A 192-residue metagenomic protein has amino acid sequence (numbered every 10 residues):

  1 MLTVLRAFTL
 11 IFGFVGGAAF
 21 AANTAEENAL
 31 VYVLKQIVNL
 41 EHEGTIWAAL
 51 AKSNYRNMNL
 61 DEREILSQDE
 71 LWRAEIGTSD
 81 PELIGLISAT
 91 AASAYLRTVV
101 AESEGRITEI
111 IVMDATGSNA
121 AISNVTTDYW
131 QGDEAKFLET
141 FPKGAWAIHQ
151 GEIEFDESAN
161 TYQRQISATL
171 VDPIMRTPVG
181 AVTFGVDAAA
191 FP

Functional and structural regions predicted by a protein language model:
L2-L10: Sec-dependent signal peptide recognition, specifically the positively charged N-region followed immediately by
A21-L83, G105-R106: Juxtamembrane extracytoplasmic/periplasmic/luminal helical "stalk" adjacent to the first N-terminal
E75, S118-S123: Amphipathic coiled-coil signal-relay and dimerization helices
P81-R97, V125-E154: Extracytoplasmic/periplasmic sensor domains and loops in membrane signaling proteins
E104-I107, Q163-R164: Short, small/polar residue-rich loop motifs at catalytic or cofactor-binding pockets
E109-A115: Short hydrophobic alpha-helical segments used for membrane anchoring or interfacial signaling
I122, T161-P192: Conserved beta-strands of PAS-like sensory domains
